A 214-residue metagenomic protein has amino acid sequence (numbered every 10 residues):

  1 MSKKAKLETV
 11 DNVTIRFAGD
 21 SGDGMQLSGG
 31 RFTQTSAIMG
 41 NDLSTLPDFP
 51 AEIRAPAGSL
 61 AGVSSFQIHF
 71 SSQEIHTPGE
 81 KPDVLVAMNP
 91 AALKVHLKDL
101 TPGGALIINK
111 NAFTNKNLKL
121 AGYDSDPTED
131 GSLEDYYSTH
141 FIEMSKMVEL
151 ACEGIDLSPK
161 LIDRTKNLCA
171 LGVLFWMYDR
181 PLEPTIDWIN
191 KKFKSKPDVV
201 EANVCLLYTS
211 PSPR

Functional and structural regions predicted by a protein language model:
S2-L207: Active-site cofactor/cluster-binding pocket
Y208-R214: Conserved small/polar residues in nucleotide/adenosyl-binding loops
